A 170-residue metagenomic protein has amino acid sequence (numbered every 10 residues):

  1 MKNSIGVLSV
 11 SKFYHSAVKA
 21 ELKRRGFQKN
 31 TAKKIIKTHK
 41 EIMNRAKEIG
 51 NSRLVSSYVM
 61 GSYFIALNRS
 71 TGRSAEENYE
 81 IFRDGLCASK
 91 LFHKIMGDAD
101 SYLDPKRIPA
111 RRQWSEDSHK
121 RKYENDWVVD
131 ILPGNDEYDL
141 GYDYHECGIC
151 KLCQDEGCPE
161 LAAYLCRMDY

Functional and structural regions predicted by a protein language model:
M1-R53, S57-S74, E80: Sequence termini and other peripheral, non-core segments
I5, V129-I131, Y170: Generic structural motif
F27, R73, E156-G157, M168: Short coil/turn linker and secondary-structure boundary residues
V59-G61, I65-E156, A162: Amphipathic interaction/junction segments at domain boundaries or subunit interfaces
A163, R167-Y170: C-terminal structured interaction module
